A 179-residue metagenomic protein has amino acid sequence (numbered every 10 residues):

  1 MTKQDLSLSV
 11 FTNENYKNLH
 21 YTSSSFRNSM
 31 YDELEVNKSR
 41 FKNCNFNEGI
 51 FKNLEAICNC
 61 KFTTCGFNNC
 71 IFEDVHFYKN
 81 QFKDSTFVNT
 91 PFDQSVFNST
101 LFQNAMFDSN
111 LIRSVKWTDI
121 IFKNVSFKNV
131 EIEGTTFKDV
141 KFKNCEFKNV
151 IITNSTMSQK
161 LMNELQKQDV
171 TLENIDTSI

Functional and structural regions predicted by a protein language model:
M1-I179: Tandem repeat scaffolds
